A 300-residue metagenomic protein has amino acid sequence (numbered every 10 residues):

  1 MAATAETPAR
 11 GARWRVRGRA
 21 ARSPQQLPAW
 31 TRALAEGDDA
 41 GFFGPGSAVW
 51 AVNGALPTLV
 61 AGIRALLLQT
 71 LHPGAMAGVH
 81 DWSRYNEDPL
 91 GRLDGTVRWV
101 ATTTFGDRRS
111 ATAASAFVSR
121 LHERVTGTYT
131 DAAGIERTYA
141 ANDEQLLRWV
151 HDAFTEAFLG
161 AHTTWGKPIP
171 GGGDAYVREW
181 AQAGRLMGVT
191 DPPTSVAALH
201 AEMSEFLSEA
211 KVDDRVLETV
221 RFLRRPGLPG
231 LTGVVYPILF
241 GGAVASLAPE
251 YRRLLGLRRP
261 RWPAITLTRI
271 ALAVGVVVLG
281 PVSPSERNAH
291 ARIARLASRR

Functional and structural regions predicted by a protein language model:
M1-W149, E156-R300: Mature, function-bearing regions of proteins
